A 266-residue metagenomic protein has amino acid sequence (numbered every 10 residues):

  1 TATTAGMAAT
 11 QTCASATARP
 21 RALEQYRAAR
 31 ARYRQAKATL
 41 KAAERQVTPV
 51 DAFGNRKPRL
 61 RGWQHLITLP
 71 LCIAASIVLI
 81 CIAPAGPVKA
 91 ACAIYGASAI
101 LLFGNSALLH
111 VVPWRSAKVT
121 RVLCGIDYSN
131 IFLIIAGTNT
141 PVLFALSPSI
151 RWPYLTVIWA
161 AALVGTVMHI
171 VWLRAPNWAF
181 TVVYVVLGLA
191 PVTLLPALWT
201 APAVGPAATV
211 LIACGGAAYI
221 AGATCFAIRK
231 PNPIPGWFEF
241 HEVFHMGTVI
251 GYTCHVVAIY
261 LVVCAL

Functional and structural regions predicted by a protein language model:
T1-L266: Multi-pass alpha-helical transmembrane bundles in non-GPCR membrane proteins that perform intramembrane catalysis
